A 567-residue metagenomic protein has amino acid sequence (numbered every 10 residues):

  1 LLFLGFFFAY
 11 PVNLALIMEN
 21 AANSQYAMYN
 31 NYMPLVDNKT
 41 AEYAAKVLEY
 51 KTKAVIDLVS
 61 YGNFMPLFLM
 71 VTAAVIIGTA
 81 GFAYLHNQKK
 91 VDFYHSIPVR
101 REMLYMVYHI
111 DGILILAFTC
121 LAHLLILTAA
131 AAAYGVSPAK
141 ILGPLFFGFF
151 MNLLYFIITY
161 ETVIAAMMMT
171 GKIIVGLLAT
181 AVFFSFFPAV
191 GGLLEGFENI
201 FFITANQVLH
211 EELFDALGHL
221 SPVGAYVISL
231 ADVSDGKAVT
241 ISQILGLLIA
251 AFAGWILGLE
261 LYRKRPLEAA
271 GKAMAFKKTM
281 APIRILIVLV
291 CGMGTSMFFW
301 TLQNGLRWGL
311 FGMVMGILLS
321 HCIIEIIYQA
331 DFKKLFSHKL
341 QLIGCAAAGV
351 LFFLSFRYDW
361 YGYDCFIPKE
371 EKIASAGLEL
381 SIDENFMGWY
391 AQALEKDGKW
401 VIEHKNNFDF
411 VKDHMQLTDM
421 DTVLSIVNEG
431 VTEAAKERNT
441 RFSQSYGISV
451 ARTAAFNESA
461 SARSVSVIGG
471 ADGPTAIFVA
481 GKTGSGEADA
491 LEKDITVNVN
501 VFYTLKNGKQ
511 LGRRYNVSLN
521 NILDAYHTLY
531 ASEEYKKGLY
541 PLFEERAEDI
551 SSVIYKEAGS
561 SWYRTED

Functional and structural regions predicted by a protein language model:
L2-F6, I174-F187, V314-I317, S337-V350: Central hydrophobic cores of alpha-helical transmembrane segments in multi-pass integral membrane proteins
G5-N20, H123-A131: Alpha-helical transmembrane segments of multi-pass membrane proteins
A15-L58, A189-A275, M293-L310, I323 (+2 more regions): Terminal transmembrane helical anchor/hairpin motif
I56, S60-N63, I110-G171, V175 (+1 more regions): Secretory targeting signals
Y61-K90: Long, hydrophobic alpha-helical segments
F82-L114, P266, A270-G271, V427 (+1 more regions): Helix-loop-helix units of permease transmembrane domains in multi-pass membrane transporters, especially ABC
R284-G294, C322-D364: Internal/C-terminal transmembrane anchor helices
Q341-G349, R357-R463, T475-D567: Function-determining sites in protein domains
